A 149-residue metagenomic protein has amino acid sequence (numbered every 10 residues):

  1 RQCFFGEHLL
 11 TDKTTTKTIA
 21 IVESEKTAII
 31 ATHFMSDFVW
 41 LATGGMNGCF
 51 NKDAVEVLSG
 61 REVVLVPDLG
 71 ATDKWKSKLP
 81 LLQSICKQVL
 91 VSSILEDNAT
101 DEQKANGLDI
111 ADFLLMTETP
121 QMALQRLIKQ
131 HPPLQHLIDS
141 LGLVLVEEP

Functional and structural regions predicted by a protein language model:
R1-T16: Glycine-/acidic-rich phosphate or pyrophosphate-binding loops and their flanking alpha/beta elements
K13-I19, E25-E148: TOPRIM fold recognition
